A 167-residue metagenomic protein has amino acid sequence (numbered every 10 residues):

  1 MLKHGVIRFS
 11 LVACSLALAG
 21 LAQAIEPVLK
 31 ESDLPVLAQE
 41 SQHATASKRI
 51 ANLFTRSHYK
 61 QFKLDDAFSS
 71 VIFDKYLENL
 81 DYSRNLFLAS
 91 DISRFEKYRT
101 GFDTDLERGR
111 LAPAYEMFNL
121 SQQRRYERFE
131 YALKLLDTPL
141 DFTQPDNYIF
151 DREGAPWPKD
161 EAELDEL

Functional and structural regions predicted by a protein language model:
L2-S10: Bacterial N-terminal signal peptides that target proteins for export
S10-A19: Bacterial N-terminal signal peptides
A22-L167: Flexible, low-complexity junctional segments that flank or bridge functional domains
